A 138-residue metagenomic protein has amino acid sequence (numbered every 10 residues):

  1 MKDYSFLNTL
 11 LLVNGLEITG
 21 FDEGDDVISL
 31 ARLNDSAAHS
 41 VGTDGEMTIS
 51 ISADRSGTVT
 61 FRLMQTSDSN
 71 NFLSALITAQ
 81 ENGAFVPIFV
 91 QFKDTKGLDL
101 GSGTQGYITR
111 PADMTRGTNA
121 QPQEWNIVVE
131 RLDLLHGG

Functional and structural regions predicted by a protein language model:
M1-A31, L132-G138: Polar/acidic, low-complexity leader/linker segments enriched in S/T/G and N/D
L7, D26-I28, A37, D44-G45 (+4 more regions): A generic structural signal for short beta-strands and their flanking turns/coil linkers
G15, A38-S40: Mitochondrial intermembrane space
G15, G45-E46, G97: Detector for glycine-centered tight turns/loop "hinges" at secondary-structure junctions
R32, F89-G138: Short beta-strand and beta-hairpin "edge-sheet" elements
T43-S50, L73-A79: Short secondary-structure capping micro-motifs at structural edges
T48-S69, N119-D133: Oligomerization/assembly interface segments of phage tail-like spikes and tubes
Q65-G103: Mid-chain, well-packed structural core segment of small domains
